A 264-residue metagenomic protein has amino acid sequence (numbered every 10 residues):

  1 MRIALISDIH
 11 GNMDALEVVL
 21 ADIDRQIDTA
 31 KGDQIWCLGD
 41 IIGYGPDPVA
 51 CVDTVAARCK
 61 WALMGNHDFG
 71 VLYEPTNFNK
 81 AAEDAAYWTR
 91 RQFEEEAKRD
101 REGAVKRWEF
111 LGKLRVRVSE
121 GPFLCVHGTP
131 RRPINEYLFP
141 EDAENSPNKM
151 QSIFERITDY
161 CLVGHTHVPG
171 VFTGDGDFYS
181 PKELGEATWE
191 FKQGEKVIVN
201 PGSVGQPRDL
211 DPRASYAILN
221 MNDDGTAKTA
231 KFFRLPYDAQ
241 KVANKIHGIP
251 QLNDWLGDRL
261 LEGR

Functional and structural regions predicted by a protein language model:
M1-R58: N-terminal active-site segment of His-dependent metallophosphoesterases
R2-H10, P122-T129, I198-G202: Active-site-proximal beta-strand elements of phosphoester/diester hydrolases
I6-S7, I35-D40, W61-N66, Y160-H165 (+1 more regions): Active-site neighborhood of phospho(di)ester-bond hydrolases with catalytic His/Asp-centered motifs
H10-D14, G43-P46, F69-L72, R131-P133 (+2 more regions): Active-site environment of divalent metal-dependent phosphoester hydrolases
I23-G32, E120, F154-I157, K192-Q193 (+1 more regions): Glycine-rich phosphate-binding loop signature in dinucleotide/nucleotide-binding domains
D24-K31, A97-D100, D223-D224: Alpha-helix termini
C51, A57-L124, R131-R132, E136-I157: Active-site neighborhood of divalent metal-dependent phosphoester bond hydrolases
G174-R264: Acidic, His/Gly-rich catalytic cores of divalent-metal-dependent hydrolytic chemistry
